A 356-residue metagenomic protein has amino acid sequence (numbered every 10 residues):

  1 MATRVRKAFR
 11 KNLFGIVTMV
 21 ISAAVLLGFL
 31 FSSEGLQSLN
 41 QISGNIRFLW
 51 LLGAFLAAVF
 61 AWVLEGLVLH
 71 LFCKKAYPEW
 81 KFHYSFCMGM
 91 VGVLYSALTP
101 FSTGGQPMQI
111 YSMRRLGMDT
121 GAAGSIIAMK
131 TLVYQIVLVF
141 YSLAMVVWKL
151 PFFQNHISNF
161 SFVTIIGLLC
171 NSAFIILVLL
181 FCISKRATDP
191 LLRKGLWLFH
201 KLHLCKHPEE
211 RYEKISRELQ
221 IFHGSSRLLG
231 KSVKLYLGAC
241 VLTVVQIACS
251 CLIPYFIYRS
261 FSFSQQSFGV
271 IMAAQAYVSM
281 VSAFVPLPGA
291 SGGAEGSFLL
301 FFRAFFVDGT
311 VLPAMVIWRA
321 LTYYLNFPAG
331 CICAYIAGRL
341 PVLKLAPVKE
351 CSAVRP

Functional and structural regions predicted by a protein language model:
M1-Q41, G92-C205, L287, S291-P356: Transmembrane helix-loop-helix hairpins in multi-pass inner-membrane proteins
F9-G15, N45-G53, R227-V241: Membrane-interface helix starts
Q37-N45, M113, E218-G230: A short amphipathic helical element positioned immediately N-terminal to and/or at the very start of a transmembrane
L64-M90, I257-A274: Membrane-embedded helical hairpins/re-entrant loop segments and their flanking transmembrane helices within multi-pass
L67-L71, Y111, Y255-R259, L300 (+1 more regions): Transmembrane alpha-helix boundary and packing residues in multipass membrane permease domains and related
H83-G92, G269-M280, G309-A320: Alpha-helical transmembrane segments of multi-pass membrane proteins
K201-F222: Short, membrane-interfacial amphipathic segments enriched in basic
S225-V278, V285: Transmembrane helical segments that form the transport core of multi-pass membrane transport proteins
